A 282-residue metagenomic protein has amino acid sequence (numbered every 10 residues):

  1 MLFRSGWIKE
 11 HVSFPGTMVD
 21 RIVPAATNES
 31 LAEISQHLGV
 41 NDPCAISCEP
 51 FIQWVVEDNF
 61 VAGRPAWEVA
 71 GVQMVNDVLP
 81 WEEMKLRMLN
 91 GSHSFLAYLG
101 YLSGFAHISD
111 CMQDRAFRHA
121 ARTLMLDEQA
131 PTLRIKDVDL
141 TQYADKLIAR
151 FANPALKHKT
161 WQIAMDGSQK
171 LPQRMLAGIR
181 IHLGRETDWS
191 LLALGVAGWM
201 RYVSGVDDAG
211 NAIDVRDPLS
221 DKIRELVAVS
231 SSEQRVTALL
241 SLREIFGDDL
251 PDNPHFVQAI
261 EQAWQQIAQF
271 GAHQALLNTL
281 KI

Functional and structural regions predicted by a protein language model:
M1-I282: Substrate/ligand-engaging "lid" and interaction regions
